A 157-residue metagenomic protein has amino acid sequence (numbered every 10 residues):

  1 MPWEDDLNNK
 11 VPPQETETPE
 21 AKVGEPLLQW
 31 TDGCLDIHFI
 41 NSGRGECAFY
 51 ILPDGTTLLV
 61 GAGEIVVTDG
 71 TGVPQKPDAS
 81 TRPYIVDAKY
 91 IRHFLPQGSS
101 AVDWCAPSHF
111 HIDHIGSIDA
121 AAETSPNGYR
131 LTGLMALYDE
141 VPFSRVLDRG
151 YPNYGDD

Functional and structural regions predicted by a protein language model:
M1-L59, G63-Q75: Zn-dependent metallo-beta-lactamase
D6, L52-P53, D87, H93 (+4 more regions): Generic signature of intrinsically disordered, low-complexity segments enriched in small/polar residues
W30, G55-A106, D119-Y138: Pre-active-site segment of Zn-dependent metallo-hydrolases
G43-G45, G63, G116-S117, G133 (+1 more regions): Glycine-centered flexibility sites
D103-S125, V141-D157: Active-site neighborhood of divalent metal-dependent phosphoester/pyrophosphate hydrolases
